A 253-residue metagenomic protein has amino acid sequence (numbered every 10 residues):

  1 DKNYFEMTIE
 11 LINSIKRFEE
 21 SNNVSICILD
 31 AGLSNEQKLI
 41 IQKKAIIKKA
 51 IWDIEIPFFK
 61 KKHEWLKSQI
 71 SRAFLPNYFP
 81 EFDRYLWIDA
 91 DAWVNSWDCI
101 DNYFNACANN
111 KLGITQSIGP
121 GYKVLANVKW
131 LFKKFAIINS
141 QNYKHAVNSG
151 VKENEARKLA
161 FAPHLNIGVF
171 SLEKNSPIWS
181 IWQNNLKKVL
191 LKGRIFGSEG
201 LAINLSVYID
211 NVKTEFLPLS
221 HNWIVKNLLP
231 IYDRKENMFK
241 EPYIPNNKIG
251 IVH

Functional and structural regions predicted by a protein language model:
D1-H253: Glycosyltransferase catalytic domains, chiefly GT-A lineage
